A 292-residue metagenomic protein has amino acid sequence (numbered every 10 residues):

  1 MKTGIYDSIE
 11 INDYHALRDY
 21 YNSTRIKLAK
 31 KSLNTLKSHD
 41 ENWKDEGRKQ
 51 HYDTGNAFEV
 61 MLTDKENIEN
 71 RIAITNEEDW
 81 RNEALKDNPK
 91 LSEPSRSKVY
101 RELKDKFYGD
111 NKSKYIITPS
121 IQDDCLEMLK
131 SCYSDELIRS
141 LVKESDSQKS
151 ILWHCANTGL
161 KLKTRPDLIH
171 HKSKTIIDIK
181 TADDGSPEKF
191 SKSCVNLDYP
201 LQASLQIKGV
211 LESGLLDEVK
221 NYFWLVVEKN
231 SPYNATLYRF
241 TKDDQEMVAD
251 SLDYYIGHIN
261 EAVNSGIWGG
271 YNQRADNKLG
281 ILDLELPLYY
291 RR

Functional and structural regions predicted by a protein language model:
M1-K163, Q273: Metal-dependent nuclease catalytic cores that hydrolyze phosphodiester bonds in DNA/RNA, characterized by
L62-N67, C155, T181-D184, L211 (+2 more regions): Hydrophobic/aromatic-lined pockets within catalytic cores
D135-K143, H170-I176, L211-K220: Secondary-structure boundary elements
D146, H154-R165, D183-D184, Q273-R292: Glycosyltransferase-associated regions of secretory-pathway enzymes, highlighting luminal stem/catalytic domains
P166-F190, Q206: Conserved catalytic cores of phosphodiester-cleaving nucleases, focusing on short active-site segments
S186-K192, N234-Y238: Short acidic, glycine/proline-rich loop/turn micro-motifs
V195-S204: Gly/Ser/Thr-rich active-site loops/lids in small-molecule metabolic enzymes that frequently grip phosphoryl groups
L205-R292: Metal-dependent nuclease catalytic regions and adjoining charged, substrate-binding loops involved in nucleic-acid end
